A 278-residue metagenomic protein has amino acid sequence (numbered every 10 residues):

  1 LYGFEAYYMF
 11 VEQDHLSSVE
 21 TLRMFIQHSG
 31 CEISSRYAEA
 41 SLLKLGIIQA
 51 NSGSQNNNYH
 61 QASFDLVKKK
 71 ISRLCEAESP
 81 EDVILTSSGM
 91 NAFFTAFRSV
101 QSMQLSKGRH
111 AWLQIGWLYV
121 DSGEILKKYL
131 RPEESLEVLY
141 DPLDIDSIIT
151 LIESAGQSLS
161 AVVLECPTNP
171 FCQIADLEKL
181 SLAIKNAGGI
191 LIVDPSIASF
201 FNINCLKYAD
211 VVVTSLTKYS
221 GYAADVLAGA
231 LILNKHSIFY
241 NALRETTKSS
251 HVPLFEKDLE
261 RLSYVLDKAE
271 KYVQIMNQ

Functional and structural regions predicted by a protein language model:
L1-N91, S99-Q101, I115-L130, S147: Conserved N-terminal alpha-helix of the aminotransferase class I/II PLP-enzyme fold
D82-Q278: Conserved PLP-enzyme active-site core in the AAT-like
